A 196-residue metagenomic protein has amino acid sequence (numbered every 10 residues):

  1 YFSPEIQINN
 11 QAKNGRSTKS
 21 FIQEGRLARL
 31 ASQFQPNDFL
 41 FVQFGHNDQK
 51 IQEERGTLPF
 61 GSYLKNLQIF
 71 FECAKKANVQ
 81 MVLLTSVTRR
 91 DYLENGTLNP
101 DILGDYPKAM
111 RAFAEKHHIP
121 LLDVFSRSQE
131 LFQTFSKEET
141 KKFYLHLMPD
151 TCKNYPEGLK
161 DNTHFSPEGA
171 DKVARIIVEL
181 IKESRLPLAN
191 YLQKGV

Functional and structural regions predicted by a protein language model:
Y1-I6, Q33: Domain-start "cap" segments at the beginnings of catalytic or binding domains
P4-S17: A short beta-strand-loop structural module common to alpha/beta enzyme folds
G15-T18, N95-T97: Short linear motifs at secondary-structure transitions and domain/linker junctions
S17-G25: Structural motif
G25-D171, R175-Q193: Alpha-helical cap/lid subdomain in secreted, periplasmic, or secretory-pathway luminal O-acyl-processing enzymes
